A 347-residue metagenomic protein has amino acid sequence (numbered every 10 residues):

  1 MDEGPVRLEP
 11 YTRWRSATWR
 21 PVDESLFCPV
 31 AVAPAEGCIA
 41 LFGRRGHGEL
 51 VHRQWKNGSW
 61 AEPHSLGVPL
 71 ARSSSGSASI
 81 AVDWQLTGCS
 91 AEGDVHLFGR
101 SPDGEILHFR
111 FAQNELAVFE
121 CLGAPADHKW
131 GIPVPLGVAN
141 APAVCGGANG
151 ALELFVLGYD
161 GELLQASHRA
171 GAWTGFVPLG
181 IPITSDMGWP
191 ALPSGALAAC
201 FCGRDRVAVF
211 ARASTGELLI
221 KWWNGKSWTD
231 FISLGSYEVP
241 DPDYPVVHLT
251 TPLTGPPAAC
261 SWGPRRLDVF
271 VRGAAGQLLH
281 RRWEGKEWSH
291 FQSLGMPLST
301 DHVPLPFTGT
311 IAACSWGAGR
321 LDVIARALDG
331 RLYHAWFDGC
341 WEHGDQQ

Functional and structural regions predicted by a protein language model:
D2-Q347: A structural motif
